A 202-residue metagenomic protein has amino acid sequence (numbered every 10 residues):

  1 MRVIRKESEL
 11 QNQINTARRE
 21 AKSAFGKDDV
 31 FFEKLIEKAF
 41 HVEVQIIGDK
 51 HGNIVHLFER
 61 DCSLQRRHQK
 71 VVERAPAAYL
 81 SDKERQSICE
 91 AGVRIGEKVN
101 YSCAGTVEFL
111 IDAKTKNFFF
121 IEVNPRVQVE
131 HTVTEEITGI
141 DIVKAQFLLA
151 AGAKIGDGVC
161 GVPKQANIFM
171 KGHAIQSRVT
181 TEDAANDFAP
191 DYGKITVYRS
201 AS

Functional and structural regions predicted by a protein language model:
V3-S202: ATP-dependent carboxylate activation and anion-phosphoryl transfer catalytic cores that bind Mg-ATP to form
